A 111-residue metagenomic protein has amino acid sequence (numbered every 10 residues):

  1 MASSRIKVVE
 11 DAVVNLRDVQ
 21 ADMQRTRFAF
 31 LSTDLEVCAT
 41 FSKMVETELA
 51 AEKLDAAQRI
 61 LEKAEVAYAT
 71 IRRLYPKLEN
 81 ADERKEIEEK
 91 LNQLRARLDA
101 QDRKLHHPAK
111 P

Functional and structural regions predicted by a protein language model:
M1-R59, V66, T70-R73, K77 (+1 more regions): Long, non-catalytic architectural segments outside compact domain cores
